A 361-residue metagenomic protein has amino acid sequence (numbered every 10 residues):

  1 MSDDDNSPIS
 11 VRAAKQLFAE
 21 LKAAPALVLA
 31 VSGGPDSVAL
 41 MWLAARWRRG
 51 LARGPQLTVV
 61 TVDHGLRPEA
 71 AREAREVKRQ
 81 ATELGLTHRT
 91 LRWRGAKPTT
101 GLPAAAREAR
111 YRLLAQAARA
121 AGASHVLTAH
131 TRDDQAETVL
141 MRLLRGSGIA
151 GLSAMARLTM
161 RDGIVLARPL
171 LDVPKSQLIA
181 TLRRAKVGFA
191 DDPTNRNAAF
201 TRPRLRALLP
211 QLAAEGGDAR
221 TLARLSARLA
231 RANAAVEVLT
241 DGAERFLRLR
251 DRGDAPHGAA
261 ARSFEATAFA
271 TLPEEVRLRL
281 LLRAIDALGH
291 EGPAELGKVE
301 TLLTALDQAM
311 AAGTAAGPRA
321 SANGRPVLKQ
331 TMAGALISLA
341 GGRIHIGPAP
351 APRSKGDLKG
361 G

Functional and structural regions predicted by a protein language model:
S2, N6-D36, G54-T58, H64 (+5 more regions): AMP-forming adenylation/ATP pyrophosphatase catalytic core
S2-L208: Core alpha/beta nucleotide-donor-binding catalytic domains of modification enzymes
A71, T100, A199, G216-A219 (+2 more regions): Non-catalytic, surface-exposed connector residues within folded enzymatic/regulatory domains
R119, R145, V187, P210-G217 (+2 more regions): Non-catalytic alpha-helical coupling and interface elements of nucleotide-dependent molecular machines and regulators
P174, L212, P273-E274: Residues that cap or delimit alpha-helices
T181, A185-A227, T314, V327-M332 (+2 more regions): Mid-to-C-terminal catalytic subdomains of enzymes that bind/position adenosyl phosphate moieties or nucleic-acid
